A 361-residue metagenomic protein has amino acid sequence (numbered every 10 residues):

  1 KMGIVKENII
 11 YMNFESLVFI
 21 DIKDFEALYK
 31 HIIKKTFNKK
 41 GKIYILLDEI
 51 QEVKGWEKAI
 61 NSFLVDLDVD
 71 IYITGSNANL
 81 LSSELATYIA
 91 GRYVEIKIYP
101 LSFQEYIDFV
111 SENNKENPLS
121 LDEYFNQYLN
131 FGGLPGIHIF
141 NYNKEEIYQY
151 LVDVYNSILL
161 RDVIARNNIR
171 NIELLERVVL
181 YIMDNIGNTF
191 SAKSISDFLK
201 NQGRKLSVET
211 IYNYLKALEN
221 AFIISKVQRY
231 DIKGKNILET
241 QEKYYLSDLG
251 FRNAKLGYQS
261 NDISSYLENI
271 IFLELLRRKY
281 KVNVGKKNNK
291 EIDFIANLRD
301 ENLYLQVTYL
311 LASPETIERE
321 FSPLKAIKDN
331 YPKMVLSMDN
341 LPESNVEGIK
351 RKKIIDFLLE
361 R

Functional and structural regions predicted by a protein language model:
I10-I43: Short glycine-rich substrate-engagement loop in P-loop NTPases that contacts/grips substrate
I22-K23, I50-I60, S83-E84: Conserved ATPase-coupling elements of RecA-like P-loop NTPase cores
F37-W56: Conserved P-loop NTPase "ATPase switch" module shared by AAA+ and STAND
E57-I73, A86-T87: Conserved catalytic/switch belt of AAA+ P-loop NTPases
A78, S83-T189: Interdomain motor-coupling "hinge/lid" segment immediately C-terminal to the ATP-binding subdomain of NTP-driven enzymes
N143-N302: Accessory nucleic acid-recognition modules appended to NTPase machines
N302-A312: Active-site ExK catalytic segment of metal-dependent nucleases
N340-R361: Domain-level recognition of nuclease-like catalytic cores that cleave nucleotide substrates
